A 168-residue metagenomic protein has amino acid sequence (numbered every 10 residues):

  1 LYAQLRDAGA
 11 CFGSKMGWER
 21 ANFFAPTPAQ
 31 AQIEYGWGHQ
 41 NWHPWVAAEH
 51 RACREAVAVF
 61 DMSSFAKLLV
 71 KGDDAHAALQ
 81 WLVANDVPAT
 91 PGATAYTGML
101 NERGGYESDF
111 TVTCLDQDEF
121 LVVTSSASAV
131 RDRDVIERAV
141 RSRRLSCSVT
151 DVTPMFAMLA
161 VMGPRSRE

Functional and structural regions predicted by a protein language model:
L1-E168: Glycine/proline-enriched, intrinsically flexible loops and inter-domain linkers
